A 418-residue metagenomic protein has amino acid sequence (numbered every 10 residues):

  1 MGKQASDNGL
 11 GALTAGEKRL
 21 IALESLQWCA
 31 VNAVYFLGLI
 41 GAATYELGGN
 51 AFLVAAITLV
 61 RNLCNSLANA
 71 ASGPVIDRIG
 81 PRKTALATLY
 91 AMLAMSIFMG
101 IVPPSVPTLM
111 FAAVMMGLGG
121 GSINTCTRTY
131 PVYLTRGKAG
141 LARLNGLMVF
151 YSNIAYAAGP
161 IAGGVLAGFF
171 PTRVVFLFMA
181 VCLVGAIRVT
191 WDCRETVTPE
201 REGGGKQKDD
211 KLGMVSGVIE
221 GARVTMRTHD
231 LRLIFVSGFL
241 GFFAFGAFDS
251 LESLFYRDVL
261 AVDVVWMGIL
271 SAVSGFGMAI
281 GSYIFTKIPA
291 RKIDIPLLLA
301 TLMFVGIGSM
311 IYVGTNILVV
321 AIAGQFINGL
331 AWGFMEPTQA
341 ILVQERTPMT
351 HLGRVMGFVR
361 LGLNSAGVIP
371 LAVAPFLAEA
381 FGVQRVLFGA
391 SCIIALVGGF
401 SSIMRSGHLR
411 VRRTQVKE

Functional and structural regions predicted by a protein language model:
M1-E17, E195-F235: Juxtamembrane intracellular "pre-TM" segments in multi-pass secondary transporters
K3, L10-G11, A15, L20 (+5 more regions): C-terminal transmembrane bundle of multi-pass solute transporters/carriers
A5-L63, T228-S271: Helix-loop boundary and gating motifs at the non-cytosolic
E24, W28-C29, S105-V106, A112-G117 (+4 more regions): Helical-face signature of the major facilitator-like transporter fold
I40-Y45, A158-L177, D258-V259, I369-L387: Transmembrane alpha-helix termini and helix-breaking/packing motifs in multi-pass membrane transporters
A113-I154: Cytoplasmic helix-loop-helix junction between adjacent transmembrane helices in 12-TM secondary transporters
Y133, C182-K206, S402-Q415: Helix-loop junctions on the cytosolic side of multi-pass membrane transporters, especially the intracellular loop
V174-W191, L387-S402: Symmetry-related core transmembrane helices of the 12-TM Major Facilitator Superfamily/SLC fold
